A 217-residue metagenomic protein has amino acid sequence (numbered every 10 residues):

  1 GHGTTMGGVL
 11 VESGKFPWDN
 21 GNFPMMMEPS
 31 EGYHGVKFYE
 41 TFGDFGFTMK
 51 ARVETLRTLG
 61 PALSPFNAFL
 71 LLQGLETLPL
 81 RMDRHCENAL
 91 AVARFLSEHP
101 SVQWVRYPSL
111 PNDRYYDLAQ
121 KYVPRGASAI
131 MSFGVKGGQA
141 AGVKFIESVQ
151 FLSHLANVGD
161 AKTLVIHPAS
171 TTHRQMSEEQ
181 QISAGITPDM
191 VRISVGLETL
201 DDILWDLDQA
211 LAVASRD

Functional and structural regions predicted by a protein language model:
G1-I130, G134-K162: Active-site C-terminal subdomain of aminotransferase-like
R81, E147-S148, T163-D217: PLP-dependent enzyme catalytic core of the Aspartate aminotransferase-like
